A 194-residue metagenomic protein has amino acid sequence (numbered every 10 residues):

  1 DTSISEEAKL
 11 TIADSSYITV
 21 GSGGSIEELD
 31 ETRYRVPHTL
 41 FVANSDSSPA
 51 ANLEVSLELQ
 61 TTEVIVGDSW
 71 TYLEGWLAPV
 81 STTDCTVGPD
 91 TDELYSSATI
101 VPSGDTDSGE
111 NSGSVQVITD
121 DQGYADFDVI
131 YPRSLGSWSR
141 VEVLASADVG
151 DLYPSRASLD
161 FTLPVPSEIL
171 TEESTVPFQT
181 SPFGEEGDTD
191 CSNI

Functional and structural regions predicted by a protein language model:
D1, G104-S108, V115-D121, A125-L135: Short, hydrophobic beta-strand segments
D1-S56, Q60-T99, R133-S134, W138-E142 (+1 more regions): Short S/T/G/P-enriched beta-strand
E28, E110-N111: Generic detector of short alpha-helix boundary/capping microenvironments and adjacent low-complexity segments
R35-V36, N111-G113: Short, small/polar residue-rich loop motifs at catalytic or cofactor-binding pockets
N44-S45, S114-Q116: Generic recognition of flexible, low-complexity loop/linker segments
